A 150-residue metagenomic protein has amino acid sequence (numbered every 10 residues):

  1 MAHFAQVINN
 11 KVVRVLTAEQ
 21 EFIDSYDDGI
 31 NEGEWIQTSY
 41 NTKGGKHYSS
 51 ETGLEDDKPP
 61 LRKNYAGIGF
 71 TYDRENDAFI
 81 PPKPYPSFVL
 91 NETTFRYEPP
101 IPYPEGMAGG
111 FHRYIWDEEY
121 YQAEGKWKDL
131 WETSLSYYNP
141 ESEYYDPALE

Functional and structural regions predicted by a protein language model:
M1-E150: Viral virion structural and adsorption modules
